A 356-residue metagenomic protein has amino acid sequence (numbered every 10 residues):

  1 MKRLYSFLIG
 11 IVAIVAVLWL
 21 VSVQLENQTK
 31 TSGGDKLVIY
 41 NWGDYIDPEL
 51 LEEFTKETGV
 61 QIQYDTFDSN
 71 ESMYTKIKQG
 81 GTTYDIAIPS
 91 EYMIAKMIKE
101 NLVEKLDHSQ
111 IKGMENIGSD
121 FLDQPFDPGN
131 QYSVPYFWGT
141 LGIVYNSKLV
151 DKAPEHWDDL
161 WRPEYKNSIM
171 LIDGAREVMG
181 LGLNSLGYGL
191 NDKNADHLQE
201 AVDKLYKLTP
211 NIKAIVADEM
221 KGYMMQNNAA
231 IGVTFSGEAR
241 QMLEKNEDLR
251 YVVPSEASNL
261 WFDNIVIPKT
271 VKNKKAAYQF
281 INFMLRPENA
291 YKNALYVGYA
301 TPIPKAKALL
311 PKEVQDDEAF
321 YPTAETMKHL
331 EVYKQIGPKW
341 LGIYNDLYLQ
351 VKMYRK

Functional and structural regions predicted by a protein language model:
L8-V21: Hydrophobic membrane-insertion alpha-helices, especially the h-region of bacterial N-terminal signal peptides
W19-K96: Early extracytoplasmic/lumenal segment of secretory-pathway proteins
T83, I88-N228: Extracytoplasmic ligand-binding site segments that recognize negatively charged/polar headgroups
M93-K96, M225-Q226, A230-D248: A ligand-binding cleft/hinge motif common to bilobed small-molecule-binding domains
I98-K105, D127-Q131, Q241-V253, Q315-E318: Ligand-binding "clamshell"
L198-K207, K245-K269: Periplasmic-binding protein-like
P268-K328: Mature extracytoplasmic/periplasmic domains
A324-K356: Conserved C-terminal helix/tail region of periplasmic/extracytoplasmic solute-binding proteins
